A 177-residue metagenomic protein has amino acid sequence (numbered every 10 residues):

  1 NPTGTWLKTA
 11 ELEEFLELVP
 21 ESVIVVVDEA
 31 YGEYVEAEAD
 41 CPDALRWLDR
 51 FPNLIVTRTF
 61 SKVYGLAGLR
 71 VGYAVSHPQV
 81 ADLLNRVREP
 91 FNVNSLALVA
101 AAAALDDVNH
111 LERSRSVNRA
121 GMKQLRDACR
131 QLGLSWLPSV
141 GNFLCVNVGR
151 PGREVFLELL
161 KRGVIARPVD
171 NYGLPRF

Functional and structural regions predicted by a protein language model:
P2-I24, Y31-S61: Active-site pre-lysine segment of PLP-dependent enzymes
I24, S135, I165: Residue-level detector of anion-binding/catalytic polar loops
V35-E36, G65, F177: Short N-terminal helix/helix-N-cap motif within the alpha/beta-hydrolase-1
N53-L137: PLP-dependent aminotransferase class I/II
G68, V140, G173-R176: Short acidic/glycine-enriched loop/turn segments that link adjacent beta-strands
S76, C145-P151, K161-F177: Conserved PLP-binding active-site segment of the aspartate aminotransferase-like
R119, D127-R162: Conserved PLP-binding catalytic core of the aspartate aminotransferase-like
